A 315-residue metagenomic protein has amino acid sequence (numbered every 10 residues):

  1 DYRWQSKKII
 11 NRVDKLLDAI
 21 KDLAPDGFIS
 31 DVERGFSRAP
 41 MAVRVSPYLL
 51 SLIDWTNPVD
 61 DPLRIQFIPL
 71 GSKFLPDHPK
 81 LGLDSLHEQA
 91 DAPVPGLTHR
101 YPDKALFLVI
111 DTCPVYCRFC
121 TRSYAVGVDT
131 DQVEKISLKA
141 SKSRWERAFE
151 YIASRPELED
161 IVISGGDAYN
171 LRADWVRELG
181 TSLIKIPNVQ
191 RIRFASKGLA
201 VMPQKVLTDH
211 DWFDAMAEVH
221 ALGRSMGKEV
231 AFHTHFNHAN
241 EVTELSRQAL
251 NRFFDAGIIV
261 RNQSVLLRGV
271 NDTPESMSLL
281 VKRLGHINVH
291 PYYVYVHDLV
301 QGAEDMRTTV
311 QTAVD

Functional and structural regions predicted by a protein language model:
D1-R100: Flexible, acidic/Gly-rich N-terminal and inter-domain linker regions that tether and position cofactor-handling modules
W4, E33, S37, M41 (+6 more regions): Conserved aromatic-histidine-acidic binding/catalytic patches
V45, A90-S123: N-terminal pre-triad scaffold of radical SAM enzymes
F107-L108, V162-G165: Short glycine-rich or small-residue beta-strand-to-loop segments that form or flank ligand, phosphate, metal/Fe-S
P114, S123-V126, I258, H297: Short connector loops/turns at beta-strand edges and beta->alpha or beta->beta junctions
C120-Q132: Iron-sulfur (Fe-S) cluster-binding segments and ferredoxin-like electron-carrier domains, especially [2Fe-2S]
V133-S141: Short cysteine/histidine-rich metal-coordination sites, predominantly Zn2+-binding motifs
K142-P156, D160, Y169-V314: Conserved AdoMet/S-adenosylmethionine-binding subsite of the radical SAM
